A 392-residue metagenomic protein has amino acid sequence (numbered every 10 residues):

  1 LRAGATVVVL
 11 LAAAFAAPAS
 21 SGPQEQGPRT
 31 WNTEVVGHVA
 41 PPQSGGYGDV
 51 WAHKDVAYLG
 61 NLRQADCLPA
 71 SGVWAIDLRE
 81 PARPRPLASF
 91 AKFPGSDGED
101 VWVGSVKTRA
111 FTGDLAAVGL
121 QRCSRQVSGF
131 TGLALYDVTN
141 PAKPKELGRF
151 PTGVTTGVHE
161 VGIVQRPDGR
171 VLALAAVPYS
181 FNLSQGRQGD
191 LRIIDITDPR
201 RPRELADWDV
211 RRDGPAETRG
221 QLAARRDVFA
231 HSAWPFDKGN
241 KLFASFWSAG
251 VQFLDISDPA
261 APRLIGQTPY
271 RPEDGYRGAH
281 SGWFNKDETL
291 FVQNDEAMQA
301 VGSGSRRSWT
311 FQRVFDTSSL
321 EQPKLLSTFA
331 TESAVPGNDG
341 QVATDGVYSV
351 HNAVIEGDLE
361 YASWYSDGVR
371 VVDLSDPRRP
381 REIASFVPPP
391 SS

Functional and structural regions predicted by a protein language model:
L1-V7: Bacterial N-terminal signal peptides that target proteins for export
L11, F15-S392: Feature marking well-ordered beta-strand scaffolds used for ligand recognition
